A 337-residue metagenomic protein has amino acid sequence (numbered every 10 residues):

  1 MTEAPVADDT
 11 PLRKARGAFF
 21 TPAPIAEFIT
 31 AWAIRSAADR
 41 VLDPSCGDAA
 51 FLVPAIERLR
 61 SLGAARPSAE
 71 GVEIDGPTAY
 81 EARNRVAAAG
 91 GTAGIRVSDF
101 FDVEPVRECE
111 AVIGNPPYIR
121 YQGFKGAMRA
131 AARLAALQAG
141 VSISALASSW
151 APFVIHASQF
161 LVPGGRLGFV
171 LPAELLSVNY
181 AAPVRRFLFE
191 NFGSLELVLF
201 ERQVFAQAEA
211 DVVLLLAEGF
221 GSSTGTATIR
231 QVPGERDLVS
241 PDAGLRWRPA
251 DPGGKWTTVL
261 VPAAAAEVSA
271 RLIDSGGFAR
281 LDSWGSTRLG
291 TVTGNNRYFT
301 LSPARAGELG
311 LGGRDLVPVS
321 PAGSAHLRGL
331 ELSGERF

Functional and structural regions predicted by a protein language model:
M1-R35: S-adenosyl-L-methionine
K14-A15, T21-F28, S45-V53, R66 (+4 more regions): Signature of N6-adenine DNA methyltransferases within the class I
A38-S45: Conserved class I S-adenosyl-L-methionine
E57-S68: Conserved S-adenosyl-L-methionine
R58, R85-V86: Alpha-helical interaction/dimerization surfaces of two-component signaling modules
A270-F337: Polyanion-binding catalytic cores of nucleic-acid enzymes and NTP/SAM-utilizing transferases
